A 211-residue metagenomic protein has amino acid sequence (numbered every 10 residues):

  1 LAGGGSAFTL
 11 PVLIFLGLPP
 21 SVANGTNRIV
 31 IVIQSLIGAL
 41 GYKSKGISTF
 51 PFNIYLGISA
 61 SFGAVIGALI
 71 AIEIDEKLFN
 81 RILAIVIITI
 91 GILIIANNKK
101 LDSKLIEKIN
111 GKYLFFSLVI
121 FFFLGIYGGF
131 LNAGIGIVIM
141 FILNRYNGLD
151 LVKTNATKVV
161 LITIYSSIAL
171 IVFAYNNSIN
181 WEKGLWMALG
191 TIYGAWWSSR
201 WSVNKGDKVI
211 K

Functional and structural regions predicted by a protein language model:
L1-P19, I106-N155, L185: Selected transmembrane alpha-helices and immediately adjacent juxtamembrane segments of polytopic inner-membrane
F15, G57-V65, I90-G91, K112-I126 (+1 more regions): Small-residue-rich segments of transmembrane alpha-helices in multi-pass membrane proteins, especially helix faces
L18-I29, I47-Y55, G148-V159: Membrane-interface alpha-helices at helix entry/exit sites of multi-pass transporters
G25, I29-L78, S166-V209: Selective hydrophobic functional segments
R28, L83-I87, G91, L118 (+1 more regions): Residues within membrane-spanning alpha-helices of integral membrane proteins, especially the hydrophobic core/packing
I33-I37, I88-I95, I142-G148, T191-W197: Alpha-helical transmembrane segments and their membrane-interface exit regions
I37-I47, A84-I109, R200: Transmembrane helix exit motif
F50-S59, L83, K108-Y113, N155-L161 (+1 more regions): Cytoplasmic-side transmembrane-helix entry/capping segments in multi-pass membrane proteins
